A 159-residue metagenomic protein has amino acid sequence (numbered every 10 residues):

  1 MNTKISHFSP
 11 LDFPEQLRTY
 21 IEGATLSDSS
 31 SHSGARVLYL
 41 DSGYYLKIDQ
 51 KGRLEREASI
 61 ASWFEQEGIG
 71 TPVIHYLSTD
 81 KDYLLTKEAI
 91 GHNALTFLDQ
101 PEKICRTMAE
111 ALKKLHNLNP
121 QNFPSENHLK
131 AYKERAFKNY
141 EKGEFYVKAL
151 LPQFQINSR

Functional and structural regions predicted by a protein language model:
M1-T25: Juxta-kinase regulatory segment immediately upstream of eukaryotic protein kinase catalytic domains
N2, Y39-L40, Q155-N157: Intrinsic low-complexity, intrinsically disordered segments enriched in polar/basic residues
N2-L11, H32-A35, Y45-I48, E144 (+1 more regions): A broad, low-specificity signal for short, low-complexity segments enriched in glycine/proline and polar/charged
S9-L17, N117-R159: An alpha-helical support segment within catalytic cores of ATP-dependent transferases
Q16-A24, R56-E57, E67-G68, Q153-S158: Short Pro/Gly-enriched beta-strand edge/turn motifs at strand-loop
R18-L38, I74, Y140-F154: Short N-terminal secondary-structure initiator segments
S27-P124: ATP-binding pocket architecture of kinase catalytic cores
